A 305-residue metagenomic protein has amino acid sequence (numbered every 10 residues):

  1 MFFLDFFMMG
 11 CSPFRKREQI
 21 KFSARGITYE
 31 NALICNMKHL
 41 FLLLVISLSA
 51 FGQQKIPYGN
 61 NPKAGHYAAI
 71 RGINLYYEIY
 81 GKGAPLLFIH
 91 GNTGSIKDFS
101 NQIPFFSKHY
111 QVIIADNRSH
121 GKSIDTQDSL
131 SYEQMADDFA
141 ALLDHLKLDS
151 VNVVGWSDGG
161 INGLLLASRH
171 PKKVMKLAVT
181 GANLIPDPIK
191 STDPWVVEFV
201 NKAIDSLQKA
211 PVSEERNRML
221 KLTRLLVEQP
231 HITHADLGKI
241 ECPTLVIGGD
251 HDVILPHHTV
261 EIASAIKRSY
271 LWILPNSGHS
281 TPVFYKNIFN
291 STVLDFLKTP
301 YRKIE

Functional and structural regions predicted by a protein language model:
A24, L33-L86, H109, K298-E305: Alpha/beta-hydrolase fold catalytic core
I73-K122: Conserved HGGG/HGGXW glycine-rich cap/lid loop of the alpha/beta-hydrolase fold
I114-V154: Active-site loop/oxyanion-hole signature of alpha/beta-hydrolase fold enzymes
I161-R169, M175-D205: Flexible "cap/lid" loop of the alpha/beta hydrolase fold
L220-D236: Active-site nucleophile elbow and catalytic-triad environment of alpha/beta-hydrolase enzymes
I240, V246-G248: Short beta-strand/loop motif that positions the catalytic acidic residue of the alpha/beta-hydrolase fold
G248-S277: Conserved loop-alpha-helix segment in the C-terminal half of the alpha/beta-hydrolase fold that carries the catalytic
N276-E305: Catalytic active-site module of serine/aspartate enzymes centered on a nucleophile-bearing elbow/loop
